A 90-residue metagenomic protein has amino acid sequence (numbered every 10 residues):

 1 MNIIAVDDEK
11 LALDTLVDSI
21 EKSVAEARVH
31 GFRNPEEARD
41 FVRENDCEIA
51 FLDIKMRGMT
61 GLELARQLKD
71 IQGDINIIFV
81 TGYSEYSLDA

Functional and structural regions predicted by a protein language model:
M1, A27, I75: Switch/coupling loops of ABC transporter nucleotide-binding domains
M1-L11, L16, I20, A50: Conserved acidic segment of CheY-like receiver
D7, H30-R33: Short beta-to-alpha connector loops in regulatory alpha/beta signaling domains
K22-A25, I71-G73: Short helix-capping segments at alpha-helix termini
A27-V29, N45-D46: Surface-exposed beta-strand edges and their flanking turn/coil or helix-capping segments
P35, R39-A90: CheY-like receiver
